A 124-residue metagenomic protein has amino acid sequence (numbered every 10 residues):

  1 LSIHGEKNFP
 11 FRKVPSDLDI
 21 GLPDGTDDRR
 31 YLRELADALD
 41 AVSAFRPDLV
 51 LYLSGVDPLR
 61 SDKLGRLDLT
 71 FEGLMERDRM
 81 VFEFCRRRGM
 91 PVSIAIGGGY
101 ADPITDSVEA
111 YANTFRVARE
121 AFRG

Functional and structural regions predicted by a protein language model:
L1-G124: A general "terminal functional-core" signal
